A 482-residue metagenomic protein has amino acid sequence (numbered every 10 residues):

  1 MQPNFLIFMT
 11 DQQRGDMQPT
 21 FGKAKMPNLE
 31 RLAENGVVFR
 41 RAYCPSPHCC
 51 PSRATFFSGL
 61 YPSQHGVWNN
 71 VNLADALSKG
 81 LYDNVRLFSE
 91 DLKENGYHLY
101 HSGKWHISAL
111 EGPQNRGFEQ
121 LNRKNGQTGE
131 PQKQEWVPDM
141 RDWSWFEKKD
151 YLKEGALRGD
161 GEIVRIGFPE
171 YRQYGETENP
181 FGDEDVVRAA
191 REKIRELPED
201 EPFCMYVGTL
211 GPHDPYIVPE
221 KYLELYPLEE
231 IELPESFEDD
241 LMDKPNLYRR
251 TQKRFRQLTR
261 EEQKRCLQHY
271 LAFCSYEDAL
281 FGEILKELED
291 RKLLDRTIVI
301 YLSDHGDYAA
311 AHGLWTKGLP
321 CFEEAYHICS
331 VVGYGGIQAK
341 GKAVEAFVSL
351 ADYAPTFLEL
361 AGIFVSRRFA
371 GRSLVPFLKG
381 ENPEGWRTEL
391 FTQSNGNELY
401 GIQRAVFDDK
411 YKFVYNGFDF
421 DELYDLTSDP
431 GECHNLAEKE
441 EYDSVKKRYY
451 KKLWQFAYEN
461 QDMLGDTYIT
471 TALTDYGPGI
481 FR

Functional and structural regions predicted by a protein language model:
M1-Y415, D421, P430-K451, T474 (+1 more regions): Formylglycine-dependent sulfatase
G66, S366, Y458-D466: Charged, solvent-exposed alpha-helical segments that act as regulatory interaction surfaces
G333, L453-Q461: A short, conserved beta-to-alpha structural element at the edge of catalytic cores that scaffolds binding
Y424: Extracellular C-type lectin-like domains
D462-I480: Short, charged, surface-exposed hinge/linker loops at domain edges that act as mobile lids or interdomain connectors
